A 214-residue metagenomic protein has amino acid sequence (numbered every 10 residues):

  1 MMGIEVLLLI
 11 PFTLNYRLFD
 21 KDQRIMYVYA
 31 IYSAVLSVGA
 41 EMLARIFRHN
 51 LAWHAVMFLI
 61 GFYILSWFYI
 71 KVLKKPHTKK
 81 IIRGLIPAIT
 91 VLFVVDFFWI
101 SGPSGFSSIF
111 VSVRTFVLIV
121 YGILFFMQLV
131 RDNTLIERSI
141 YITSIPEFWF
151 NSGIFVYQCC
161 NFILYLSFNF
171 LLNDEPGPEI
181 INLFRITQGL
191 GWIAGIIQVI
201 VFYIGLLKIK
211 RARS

Functional and structural regions predicted by a protein language model:
M1-A30, A34-V35, L43-K71, K75-S214: Terminal, non-globular segments
